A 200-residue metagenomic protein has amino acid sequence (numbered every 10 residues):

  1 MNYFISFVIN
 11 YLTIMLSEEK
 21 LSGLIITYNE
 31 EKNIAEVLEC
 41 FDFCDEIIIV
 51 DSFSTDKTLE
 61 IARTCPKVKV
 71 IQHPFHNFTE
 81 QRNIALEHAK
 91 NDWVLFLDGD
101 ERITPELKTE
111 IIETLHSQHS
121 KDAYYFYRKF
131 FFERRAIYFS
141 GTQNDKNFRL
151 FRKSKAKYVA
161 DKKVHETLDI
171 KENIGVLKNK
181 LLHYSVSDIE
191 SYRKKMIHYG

Functional and structural regions predicted by a protein language model:
E18, A89-D92: Active-site acidic short loop of glycosyltransferases
K20-S22: Cell-envelope/extracellular polymer assembly enzymes that use nucleotide-activated donors
I25-F43: Short, well-formed alpha-helical segments that are part of the catalytic scaffolds of diverse glycosyltransferases
K32-E36, D56-T64, E106-L107: Acidic helix N-cap motif at the loop->helix transition within catalytic regions of sugar-transfer enzymes
C40, D51-E60, D98: A conserved acidic beta->alpha catalytic loop
S52, H73-F75, N91, D98-E101 (+2 more regions): Short acidic donor-binding/metal-coordinating loop in glycosyltransferase active sites
L59-H88: Conserved donor nucleotide-binding strand/loop of the catalytic core
E80-L86, W93, T104-G200: Catalytic-site signature of metal-activated, phosphate-bearing donor transferases, centered on the GT-A/GT-A-like
